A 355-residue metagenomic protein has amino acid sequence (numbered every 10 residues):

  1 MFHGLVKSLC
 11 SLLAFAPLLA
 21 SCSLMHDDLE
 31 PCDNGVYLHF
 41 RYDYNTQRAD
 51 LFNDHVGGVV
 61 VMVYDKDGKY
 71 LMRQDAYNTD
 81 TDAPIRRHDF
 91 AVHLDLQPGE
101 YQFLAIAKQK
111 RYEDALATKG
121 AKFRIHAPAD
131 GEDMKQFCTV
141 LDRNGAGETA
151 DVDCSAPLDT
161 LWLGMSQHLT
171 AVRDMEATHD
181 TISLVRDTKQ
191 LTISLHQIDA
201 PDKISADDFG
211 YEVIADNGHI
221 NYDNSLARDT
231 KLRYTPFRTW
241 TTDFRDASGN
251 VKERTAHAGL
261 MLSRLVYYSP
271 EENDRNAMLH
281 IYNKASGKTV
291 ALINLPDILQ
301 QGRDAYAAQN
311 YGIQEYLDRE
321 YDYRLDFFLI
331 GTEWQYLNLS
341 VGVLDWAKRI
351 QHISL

Functional and structural regions predicted by a protein language model:
M1-C10: Bacterial N-terminal signal peptides that target proteins for export
L18-S21: C-terminal motif of bacterial Sec signal peptides marking the signal peptidase cleavage site
S23-D27: Bacterial signal peptide processing site
D28-T46, V185-Q197: A short, Gly/Thr-enriched small/hydrophobic beta-strand-prone motif that recurs across taxa
V59-A117, I204-A308, L355: Tryptophan-paired
Y70-R186: Short, low-hydrophobicity acidic/polar segments
A146-V251: A sequence/structural signal for flexible, mid-protein segments enriched in small/helix-disrupting residues
L295-L355: Extended, compositionally biased alpha-helical segments that mediate assembly or anchoring
